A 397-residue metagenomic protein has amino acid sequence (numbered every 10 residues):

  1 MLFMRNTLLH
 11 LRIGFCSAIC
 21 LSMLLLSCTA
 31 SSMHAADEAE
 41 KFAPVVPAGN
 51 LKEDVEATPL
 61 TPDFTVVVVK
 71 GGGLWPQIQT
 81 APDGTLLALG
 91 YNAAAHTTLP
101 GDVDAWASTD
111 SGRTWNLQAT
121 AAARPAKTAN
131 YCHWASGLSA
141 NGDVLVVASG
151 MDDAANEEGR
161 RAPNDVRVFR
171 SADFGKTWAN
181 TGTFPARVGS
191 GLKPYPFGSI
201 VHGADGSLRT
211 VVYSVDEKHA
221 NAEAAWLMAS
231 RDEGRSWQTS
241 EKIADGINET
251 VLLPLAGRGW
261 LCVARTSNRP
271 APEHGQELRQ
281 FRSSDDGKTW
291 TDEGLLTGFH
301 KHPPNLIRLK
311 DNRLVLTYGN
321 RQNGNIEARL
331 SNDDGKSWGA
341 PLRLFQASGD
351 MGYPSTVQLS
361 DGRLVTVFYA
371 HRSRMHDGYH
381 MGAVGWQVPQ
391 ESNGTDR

Functional and structural regions predicted by a protein language model:
M1-L11: N-terminal secretory signal peptides that target proteins for export/translocation
F3-R5, S22, L208: Generic cytosolic/nucleocytoplasmic N-terminal low-complexity/intrinsically disordered segments
L9-H10, C16-A18, T395: Short amphipathic alpha-helical "recognition" segments used for binding
G14-S27: Bacterial N-terminal signal peptides
A30-A35: Boundary at the C-terminal end of the N-terminal hydrophobic targeting segment
D37-R397: Asp-box/BNR beta-propeller blade signature and adjacent active/binding-site loops in extracellular glycan-interacting
